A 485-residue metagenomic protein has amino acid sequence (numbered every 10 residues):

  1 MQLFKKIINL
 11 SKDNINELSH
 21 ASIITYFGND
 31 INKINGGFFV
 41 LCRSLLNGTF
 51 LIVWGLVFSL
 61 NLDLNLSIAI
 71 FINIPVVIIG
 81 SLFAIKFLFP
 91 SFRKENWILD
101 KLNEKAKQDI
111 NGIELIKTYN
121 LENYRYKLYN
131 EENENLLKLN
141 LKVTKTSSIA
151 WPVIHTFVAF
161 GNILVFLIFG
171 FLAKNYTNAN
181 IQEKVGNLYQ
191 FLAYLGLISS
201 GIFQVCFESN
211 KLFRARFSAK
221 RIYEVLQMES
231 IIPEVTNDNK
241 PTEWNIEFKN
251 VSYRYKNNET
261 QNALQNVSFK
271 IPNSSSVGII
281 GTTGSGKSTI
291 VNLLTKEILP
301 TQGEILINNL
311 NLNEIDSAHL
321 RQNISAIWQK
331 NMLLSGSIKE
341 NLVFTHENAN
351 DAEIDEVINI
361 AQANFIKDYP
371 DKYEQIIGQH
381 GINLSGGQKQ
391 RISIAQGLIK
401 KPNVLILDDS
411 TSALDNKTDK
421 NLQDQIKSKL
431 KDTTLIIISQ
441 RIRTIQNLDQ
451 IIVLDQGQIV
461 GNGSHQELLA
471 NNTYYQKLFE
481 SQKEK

Functional and structural regions predicted by a protein language model:
L3, I7, I116, I222 (+1 more regions): Helix-loop junctions and hydrophobic alpha-helical segments within the transmembrane domains of large membrane
I7, Y129, I222, F248-N250: Conserved catalytic Walker-motif region of ABC-type ATPase nucleotide-binding domains
I8-N9, N14-G48, L62-L64, I98 (+9 more regions): Extended hydrophobic secondary-structure segments
K12-I15, N29-C42, F87-Q108, E114-I163 (+3 more regions): An intracellular "coupling" helix at the cytosolic face of ABC transporter transmembrane type-1 domains
V40-E95, L167-E183: Transmembrane helices of ABC transporter permease
F58-I72, K142-K220, V225-L226: Helix-loop-helix
S230-P241: Pre-NBD coupling/linker segments of ABC/ABC-like ATPases
P241-K485: ABC-type nucleotide-binding domain
